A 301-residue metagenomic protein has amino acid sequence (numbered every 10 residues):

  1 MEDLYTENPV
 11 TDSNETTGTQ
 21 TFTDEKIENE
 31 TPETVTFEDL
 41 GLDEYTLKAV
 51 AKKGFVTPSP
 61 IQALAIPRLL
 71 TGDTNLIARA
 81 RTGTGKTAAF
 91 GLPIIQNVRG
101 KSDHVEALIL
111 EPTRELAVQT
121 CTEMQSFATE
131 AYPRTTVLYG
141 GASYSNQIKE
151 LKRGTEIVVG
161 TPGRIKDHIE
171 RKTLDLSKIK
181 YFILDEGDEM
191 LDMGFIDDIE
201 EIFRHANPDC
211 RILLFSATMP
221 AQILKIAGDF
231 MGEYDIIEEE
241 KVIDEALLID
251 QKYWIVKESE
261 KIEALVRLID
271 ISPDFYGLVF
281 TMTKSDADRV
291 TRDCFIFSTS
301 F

Functional and structural regions predicted by a protein language model:
E2-S13, E28-F301: Conserved helicase RecA-like core
T19: Carbohydrate-associated surface elements
